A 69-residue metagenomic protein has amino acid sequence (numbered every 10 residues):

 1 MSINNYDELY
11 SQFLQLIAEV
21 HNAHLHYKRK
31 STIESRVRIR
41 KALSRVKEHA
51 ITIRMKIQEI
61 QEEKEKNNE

Functional and structural regions predicted by a protein language model:
M1-Y27: N-terminal acidic leader/helix
V20-S31, I57-I60, K64: Secondary-structure edge/capping motif, primarily at the C-terminal ends of alpha-helices and the immediately following
S31-I33, H49: Coiled-coil-like amphipathic alpha-helices with heptad-repeat character
I33-S44: Short, charged, amphipathic alpha-helical segments
R45-I57: Amphipathic alpha-helical coiled-coil segments
K66-E69: Short acidic DE-rich linear segments
